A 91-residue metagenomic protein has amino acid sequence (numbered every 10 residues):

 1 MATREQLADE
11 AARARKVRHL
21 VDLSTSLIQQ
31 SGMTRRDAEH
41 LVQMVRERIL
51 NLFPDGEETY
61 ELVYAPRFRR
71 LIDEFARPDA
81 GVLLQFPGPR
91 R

Functional and structural regions predicted by a protein language model:
M1-R91: Surface-exposed peri-terminal alpha-helical interaction modules
